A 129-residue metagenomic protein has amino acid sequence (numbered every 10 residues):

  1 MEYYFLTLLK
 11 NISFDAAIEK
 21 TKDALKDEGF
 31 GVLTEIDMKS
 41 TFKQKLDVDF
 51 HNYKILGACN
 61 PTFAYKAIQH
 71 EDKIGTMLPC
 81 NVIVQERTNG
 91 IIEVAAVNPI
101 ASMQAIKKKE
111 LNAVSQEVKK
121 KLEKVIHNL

Functional and structural regions predicted by a protein language model:
M1-E28: Terminal, regulation- and interaction-focused segments at domain boundaries
M1-Y3, K26, V48-H51, R87: Short glycine-enriched loop/turn motifs at secondary-structure junctions
I12, A16, D37, A113 (+1 more regions): Conserved active-site and cofactor/substrate-binding residues in soluble primary-metabolism enzymes
K22, K39-S40, E123: Short glycine-/small-residue-rich flexible loop motifs, especially phosphate/cofactor-binding loops
D27, Q44-K45, N128: Residues at alpha-helix termini
G31-L33, D37-I83: Compact, glycine-rich, soluble single-domain proteins
I83-K107: Beta-strand/loop substructures that line and gate deep hydrophobic ligand-binding cavities in soluble
A105-L129: Well-ordered alpha/beta subsegment
